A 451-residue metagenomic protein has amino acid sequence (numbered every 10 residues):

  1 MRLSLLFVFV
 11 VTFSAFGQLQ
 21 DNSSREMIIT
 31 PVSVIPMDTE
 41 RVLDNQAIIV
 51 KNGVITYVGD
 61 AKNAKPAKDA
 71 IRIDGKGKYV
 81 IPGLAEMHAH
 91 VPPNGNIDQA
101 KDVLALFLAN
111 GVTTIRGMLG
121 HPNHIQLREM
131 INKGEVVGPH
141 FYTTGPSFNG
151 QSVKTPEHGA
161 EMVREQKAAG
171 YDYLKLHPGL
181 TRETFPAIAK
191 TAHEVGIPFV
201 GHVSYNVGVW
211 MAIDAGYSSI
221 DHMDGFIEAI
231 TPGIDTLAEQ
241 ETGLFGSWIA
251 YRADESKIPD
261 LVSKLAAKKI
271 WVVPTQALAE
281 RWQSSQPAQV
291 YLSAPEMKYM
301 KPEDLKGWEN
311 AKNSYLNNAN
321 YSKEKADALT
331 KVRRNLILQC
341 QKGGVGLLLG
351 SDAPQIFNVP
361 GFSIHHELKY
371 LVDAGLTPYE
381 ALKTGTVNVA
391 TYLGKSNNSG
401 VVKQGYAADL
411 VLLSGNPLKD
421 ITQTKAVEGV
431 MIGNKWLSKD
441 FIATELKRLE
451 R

Functional and structural regions predicted by a protein language model:
M1-D21: Bacterial Sec-dependent N-terminal signal peptides
L19, V34-A47, G59-N63, V359 (+2 more regions): Acidic, glycine-enriched loop/beta-strand segments at the rims of small-molecule binding/catalytic pockets
S24-Y57, D74-P82, E86-P92: Mature N-terminal segment immediately following signal peptide/propeptide cleavage in secreted/periplasmic
V32, I48, G53, G77 (+15 more regions): Divalent metal-coordination and catalytic microenvironments
T56-G59, I230, S438: Short beta-strand in the C-terminal region of the ABC ATPase nucleotide-binding domain
G75-M87, Q99-R252, S256-E296: Divalent-metal coordination cores built from histidine and acidic residues
A168-D172, L180, I230-A374, D440 (+1 more regions): Active-site neighborhoods of metal-dependent hydrolases
G433-R451: Extracellular/periplasmic ectodomains of large secreted or surface enzymes and adhesion receptors
